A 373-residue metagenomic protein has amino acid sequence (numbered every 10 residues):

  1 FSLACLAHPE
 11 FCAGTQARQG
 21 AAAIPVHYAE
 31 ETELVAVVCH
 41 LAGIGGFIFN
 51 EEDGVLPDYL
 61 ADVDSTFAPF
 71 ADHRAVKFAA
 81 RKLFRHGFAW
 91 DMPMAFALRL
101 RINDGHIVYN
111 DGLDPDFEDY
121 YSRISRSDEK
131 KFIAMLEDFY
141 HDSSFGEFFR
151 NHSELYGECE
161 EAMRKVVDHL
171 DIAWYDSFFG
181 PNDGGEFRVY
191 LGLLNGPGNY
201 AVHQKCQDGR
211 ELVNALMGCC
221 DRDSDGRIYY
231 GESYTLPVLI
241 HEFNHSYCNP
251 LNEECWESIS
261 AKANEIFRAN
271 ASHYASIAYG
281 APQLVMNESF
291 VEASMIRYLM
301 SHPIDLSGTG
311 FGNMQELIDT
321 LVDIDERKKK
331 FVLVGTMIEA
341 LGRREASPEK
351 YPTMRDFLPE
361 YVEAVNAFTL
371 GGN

Functional and structural regions predicted by a protein language model:
F1-A7: Bacterial N-terminal signal peptides
F11-I107, F331-I338, G342-A346, K350-R355: N-terminal mature-domain "stem" immediately C-terminal to a signal peptide or N-terminal signal-anchor/transmembrane
H73-I172: Long, mid-chain structured domain cores
L155-V213: Auxiliary, metal-adjacent structural segments of Zn-dependent hydrolase domains
C219-L239: Short pre-active-site segment immediately N-terminal to the catalytic Zn-binding motif
S233-E254: Active-site recognition of the HExxH zinc-binding catalytic motif
N249-I277: Post-HEXXH active-site segment of zinc metalloproteases
M295-N373: Pan-zinc metallopeptidase signature
